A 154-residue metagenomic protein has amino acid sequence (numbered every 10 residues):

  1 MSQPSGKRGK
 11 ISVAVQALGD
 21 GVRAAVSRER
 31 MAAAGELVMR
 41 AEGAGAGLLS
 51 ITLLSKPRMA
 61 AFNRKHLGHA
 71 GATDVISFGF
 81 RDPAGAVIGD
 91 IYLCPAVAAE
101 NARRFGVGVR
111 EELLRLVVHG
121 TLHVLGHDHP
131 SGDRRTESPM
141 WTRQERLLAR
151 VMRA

Functional and structural regions predicted by a protein language model:
M1-L113, T121-A154: An acidic/histidine-cluster motif and surrounding catalytic segment that typifies divalent-metal-assisted enzyme active
